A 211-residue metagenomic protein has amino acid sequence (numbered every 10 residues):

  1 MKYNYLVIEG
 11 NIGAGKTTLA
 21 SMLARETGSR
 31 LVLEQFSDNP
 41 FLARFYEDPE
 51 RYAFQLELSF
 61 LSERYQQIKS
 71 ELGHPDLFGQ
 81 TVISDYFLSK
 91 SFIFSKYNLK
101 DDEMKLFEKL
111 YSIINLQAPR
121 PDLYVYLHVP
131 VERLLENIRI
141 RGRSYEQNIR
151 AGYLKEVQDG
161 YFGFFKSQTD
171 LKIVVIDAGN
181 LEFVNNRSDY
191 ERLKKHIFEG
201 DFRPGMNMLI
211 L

Functional and structural regions predicted by a protein language model:
K2-Y5: Pre-Walker A (Motif I) flank of P-loop NTPase domains
I8: Hydrophobic anchor at the beta1->P-loop junction of P-loop NTPases
N11: P-loop (Walker A) phosphate-binding loop of NTP-binding proteins
K16: Conserved lysine of the Walker
S21, R25-E63: Conserved substrate/cofactor phosphate-moiety recognition/catalytic segment in nucleotide-dependent phosphotransferases
L56-P119: Glycine-rich phosphate-binding loop used to anchor ATP phosphates in small-molecule kinases, encompassing both
S91-D159: A glycine- and Lys/Arg-enriched "phosphate-lid" helix/loop adjacent to the NTP-binding pocket of small-molecule kinases
R139-N148, G152-L211: NTP-dependent small-molecule kinase module
